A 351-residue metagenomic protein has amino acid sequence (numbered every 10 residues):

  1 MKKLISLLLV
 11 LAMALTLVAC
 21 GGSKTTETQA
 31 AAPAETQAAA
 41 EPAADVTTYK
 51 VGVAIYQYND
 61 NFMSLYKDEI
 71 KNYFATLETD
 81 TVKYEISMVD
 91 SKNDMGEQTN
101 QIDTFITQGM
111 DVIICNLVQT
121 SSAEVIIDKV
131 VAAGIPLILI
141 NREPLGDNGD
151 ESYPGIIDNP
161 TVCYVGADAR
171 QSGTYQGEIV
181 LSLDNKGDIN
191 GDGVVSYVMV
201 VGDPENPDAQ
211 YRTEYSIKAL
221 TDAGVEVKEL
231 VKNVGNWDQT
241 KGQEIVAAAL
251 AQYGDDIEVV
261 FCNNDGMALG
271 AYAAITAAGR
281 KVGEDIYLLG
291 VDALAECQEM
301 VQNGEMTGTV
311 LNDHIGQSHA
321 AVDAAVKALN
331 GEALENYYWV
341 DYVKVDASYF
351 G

Functional and structural regions predicted by a protein language model:
M1-K50, A75-T76, I106-T107, D128-I135 (+1 more regions): Short, low-complexity disordered leader/linker segments with a strong preference for bacterial N-terminal type II
D45, V51, Q98, C163-V194 (+4 more regions): Hydrophobic alpha-helical segments within soluble ligand-binding/sensing domains
D45-T47, Y58, G149, G193-P204 (+4 more regions): Hinge/cleft segment of the Venus flytrap/periplasmic-binding protein
K50-L77, S87-T104, M110, N116-S121 (+4 more regions): Extracytoplasmic "Venus flytrap"
F62-L77, S172-I179, P207-E226, K241 (+3 more regions): Short, solvent-exposed amphipathic alpha-helices that sit in or adjacent to ligand/effector-binding or catalytic
I70, D103, T107, V112-A133 (+4 more regions): Hydrophobic alpha-helical
T76-S91, S196-M199, T221-Q239: Short beta-strand elements in bilobed, periplasmic/extracellular small-molecule ligand-binding domains
I126-Q171, D192-G193, L294-Q302, T307: Flexible loop/hinge segments that line or gate small-molecule binding clefts
